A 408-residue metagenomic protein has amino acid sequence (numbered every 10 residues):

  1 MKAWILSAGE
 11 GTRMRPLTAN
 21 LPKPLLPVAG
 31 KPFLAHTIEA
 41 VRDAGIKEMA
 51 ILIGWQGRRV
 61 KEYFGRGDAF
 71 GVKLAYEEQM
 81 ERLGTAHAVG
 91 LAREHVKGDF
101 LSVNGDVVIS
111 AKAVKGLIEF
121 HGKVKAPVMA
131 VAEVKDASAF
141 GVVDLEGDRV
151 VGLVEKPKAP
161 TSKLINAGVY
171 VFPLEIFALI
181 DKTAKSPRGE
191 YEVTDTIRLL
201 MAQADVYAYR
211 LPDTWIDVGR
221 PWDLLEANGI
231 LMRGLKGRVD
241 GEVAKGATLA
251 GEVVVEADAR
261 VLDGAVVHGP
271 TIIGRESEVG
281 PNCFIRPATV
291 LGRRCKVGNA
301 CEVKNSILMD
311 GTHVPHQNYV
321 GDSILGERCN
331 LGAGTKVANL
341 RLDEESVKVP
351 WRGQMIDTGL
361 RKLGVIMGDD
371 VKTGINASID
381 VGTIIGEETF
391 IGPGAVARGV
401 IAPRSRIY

Functional and structural regions predicted by a protein language model:
K2-I5, R13, L26-P27, K31-V103 (+2 more regions): Conserved N-terminal catalytic core of the sugar/cofactor nucleotidyltransferase
L101, I118-E119, R149-R233: Catalytic-core segments of class I nucleotidyltransferases/pyrophosphorylases that form NMP-activated intermediates
V103, I109-S110, F172, L331 (+1 more regions): Hydrophobic/aromatic residue at the end of a short beta strand that borders the catalytic acidic motif
K112-S138: Conserved donor-nucleotide/metal-binding helix-loop-beta segment in metal-dependent transferases, i.e., the alpha-helix
L199-P287: Extended, small-residue-rich solenoid/repeat segments and analogous flexible loops that form exposed scaffolds
G292-G298: Surface-exposed extracellular loop regions of Gram-negative outer-membrane beta-barrel proteins
G298-Y408: Glycine-rich hexapeptide-repeat left-handed beta-helix
